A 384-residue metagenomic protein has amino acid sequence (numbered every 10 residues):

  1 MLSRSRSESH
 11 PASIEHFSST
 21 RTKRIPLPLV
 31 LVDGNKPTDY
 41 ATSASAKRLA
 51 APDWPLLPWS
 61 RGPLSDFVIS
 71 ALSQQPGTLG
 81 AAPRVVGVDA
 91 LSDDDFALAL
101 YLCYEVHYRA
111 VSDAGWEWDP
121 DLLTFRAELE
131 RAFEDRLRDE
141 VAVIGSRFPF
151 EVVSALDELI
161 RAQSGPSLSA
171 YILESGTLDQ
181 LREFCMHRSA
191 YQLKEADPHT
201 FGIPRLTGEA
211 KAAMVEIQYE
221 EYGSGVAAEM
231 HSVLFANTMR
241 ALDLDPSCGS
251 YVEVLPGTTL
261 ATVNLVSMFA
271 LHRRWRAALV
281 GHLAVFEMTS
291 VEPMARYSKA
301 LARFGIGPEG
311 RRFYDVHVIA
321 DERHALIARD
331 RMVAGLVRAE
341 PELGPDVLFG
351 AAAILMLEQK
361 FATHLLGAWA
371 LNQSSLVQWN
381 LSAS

Functional and structural regions predicted by a protein language model:
L2-S384: Non-heme di-metal
